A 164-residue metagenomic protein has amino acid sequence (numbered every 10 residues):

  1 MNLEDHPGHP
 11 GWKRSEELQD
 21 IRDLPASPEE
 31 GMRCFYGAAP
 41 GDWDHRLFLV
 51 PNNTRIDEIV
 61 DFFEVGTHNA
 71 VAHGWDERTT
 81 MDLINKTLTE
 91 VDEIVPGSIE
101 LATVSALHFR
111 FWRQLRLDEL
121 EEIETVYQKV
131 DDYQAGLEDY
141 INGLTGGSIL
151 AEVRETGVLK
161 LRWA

Functional and structural regions predicted by a protein language model:
M1-F48, I56: Charge-rich, low-complexity segments
W12, T54-R55, Y133, Y140: Catalytic-core elements of nucleic-acid end-processing and repair enzymes
P40-D57, S148-A164: C-terminal edge-of-domain segments
D44-E90: Surface-exposed, low-hydrophobicity interaction/linker segments
R78-D82, T103, L117: Short, well-ordered coil↔helix boundary/capping segments
I94-E100: A short linear hydrophobic-aromatic micro-motif
E100-L107: Short Gly/Ser/Thr- and Asp/Glu-enriched loop/turn motifs at secondary-structure junctions
L107-A164: Alpha-helical oligomerization segments
